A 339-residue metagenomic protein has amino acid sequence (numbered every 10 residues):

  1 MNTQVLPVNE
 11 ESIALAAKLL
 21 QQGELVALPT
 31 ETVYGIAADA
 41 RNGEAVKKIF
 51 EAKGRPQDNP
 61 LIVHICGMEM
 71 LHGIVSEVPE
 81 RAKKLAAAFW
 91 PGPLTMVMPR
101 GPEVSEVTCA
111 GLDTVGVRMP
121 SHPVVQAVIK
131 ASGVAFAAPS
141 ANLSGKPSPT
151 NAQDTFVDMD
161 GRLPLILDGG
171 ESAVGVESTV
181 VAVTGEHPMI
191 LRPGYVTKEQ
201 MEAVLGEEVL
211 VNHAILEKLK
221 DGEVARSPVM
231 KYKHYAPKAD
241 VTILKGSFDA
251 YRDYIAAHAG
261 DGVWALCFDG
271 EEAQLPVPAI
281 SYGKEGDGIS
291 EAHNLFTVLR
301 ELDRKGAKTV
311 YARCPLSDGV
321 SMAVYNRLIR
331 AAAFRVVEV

Functional and structural regions predicted by a protein language model:
M1-V339: Active-site-adjacent structural elements in enzyme catalytic cores
